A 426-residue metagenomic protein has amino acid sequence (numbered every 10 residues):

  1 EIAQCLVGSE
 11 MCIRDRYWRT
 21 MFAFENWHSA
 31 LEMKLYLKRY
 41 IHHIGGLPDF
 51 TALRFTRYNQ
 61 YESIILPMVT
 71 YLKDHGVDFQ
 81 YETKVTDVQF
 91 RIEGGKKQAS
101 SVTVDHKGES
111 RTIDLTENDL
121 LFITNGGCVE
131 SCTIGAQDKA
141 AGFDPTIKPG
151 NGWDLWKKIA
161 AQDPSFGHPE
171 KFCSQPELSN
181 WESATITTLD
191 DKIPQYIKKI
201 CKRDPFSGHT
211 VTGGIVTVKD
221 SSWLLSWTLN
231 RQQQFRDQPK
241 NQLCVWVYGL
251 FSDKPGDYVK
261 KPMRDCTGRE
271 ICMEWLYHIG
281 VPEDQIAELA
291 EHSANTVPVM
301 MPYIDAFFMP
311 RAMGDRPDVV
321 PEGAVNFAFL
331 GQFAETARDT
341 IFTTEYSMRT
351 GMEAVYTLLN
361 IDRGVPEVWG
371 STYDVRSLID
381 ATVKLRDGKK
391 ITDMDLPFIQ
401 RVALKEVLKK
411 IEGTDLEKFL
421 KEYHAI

Functional and structural regions predicted by a protein language model:
E1-G8, I13: Single conserved hydrophobic/aromatic residue that forms the stacking wall/gate of nucleotide- or nucleobase-binding
E1-I2, I92, S110-T112, R316-D318: Short, flexible, glycine/charge-rich loop motifs used to bind or transfer phosphoryl groups or to couple energy/partner
A3, Q60-I64, S347: Hydrophobic (often cysteine-bearing) scaffold residues that line and stabilize catalytic clefts of nucleotide/cofactor
E10, D15-K34: Non-catalytic, regulatory and substrate/membrane-recognition segments associated with hydrolase enzymes
F22-N26, K38-T56, N118-L120, N125-Y373: C-terminal segments that line or cap access tunnels to active or ligand-binding sites in enzymes and enzyme-associated
L35-L120, N125-G126, D138, D144-W153: Helical element adjacent to the flavin cofactor pocket in flavoenzyme catalytic cores
T357-D415: Active-site-proximal substrate-binding core of FAD-dependent oxidoreductases
T414, F419-I426: Terminal low-complexity segments of carbohydrate-biosynthetic enzymes
